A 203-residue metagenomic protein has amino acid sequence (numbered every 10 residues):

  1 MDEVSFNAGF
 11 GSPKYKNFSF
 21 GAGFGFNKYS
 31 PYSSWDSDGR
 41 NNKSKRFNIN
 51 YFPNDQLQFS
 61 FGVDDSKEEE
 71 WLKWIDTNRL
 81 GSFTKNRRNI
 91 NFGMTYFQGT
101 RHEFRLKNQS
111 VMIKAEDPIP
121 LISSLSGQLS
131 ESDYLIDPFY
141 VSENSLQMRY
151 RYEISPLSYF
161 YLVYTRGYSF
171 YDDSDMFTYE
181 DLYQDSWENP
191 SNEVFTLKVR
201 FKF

Functional and structural regions predicted by a protein language model:
M1-F203: Exposed, low-structure sequence patches enriched in small/polar residues
